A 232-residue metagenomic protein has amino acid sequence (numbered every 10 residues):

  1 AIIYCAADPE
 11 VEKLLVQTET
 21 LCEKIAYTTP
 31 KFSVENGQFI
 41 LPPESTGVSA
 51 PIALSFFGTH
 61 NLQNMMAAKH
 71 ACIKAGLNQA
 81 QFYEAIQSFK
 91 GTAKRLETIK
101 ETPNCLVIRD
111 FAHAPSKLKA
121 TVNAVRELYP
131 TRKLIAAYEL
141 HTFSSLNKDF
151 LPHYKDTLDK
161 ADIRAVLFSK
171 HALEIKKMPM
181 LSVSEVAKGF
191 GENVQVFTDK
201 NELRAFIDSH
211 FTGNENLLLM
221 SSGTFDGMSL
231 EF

Functional and structural regions predicted by a protein language model:
A1-L106, T131-R132, S184-N193: Acidic, Mg2+-coordinating active-site environments of NTP-dependent enzymes
A67-F232: ATP-dependent carboxylate-amine ligase
